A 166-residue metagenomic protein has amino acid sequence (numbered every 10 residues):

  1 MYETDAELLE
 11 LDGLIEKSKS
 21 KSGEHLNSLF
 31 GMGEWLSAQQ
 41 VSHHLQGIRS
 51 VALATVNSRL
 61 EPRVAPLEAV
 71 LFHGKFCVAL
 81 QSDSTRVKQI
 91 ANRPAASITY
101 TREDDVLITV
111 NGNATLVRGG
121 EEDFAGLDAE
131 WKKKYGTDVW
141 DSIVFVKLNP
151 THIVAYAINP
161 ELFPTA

Functional and structural regions predicted by a protein language model:
M1-G33, V106-A166: Charged, gly/pro-rich active-site loop segments
K21, G47-I48, R93, T151: Structured helix-beta-strand junction loops
G23-S50: Short, basic/aromatic recognition patches
V41, D83-Q89, D123-L127: Amphipathic alpha-helical interface surfaces
I48-S82, K88, A96-Y100, T109-V110: Short beta-strand segments
V70, A91, K147-N149: Well-ordered beta-strand positions
F72-H73, T85-K88, V117-R118, F163-T165: A short local loop/turn or secondary-structure capping micro-motif enriched for an aromatic residue
R102-D104: Short, charged beta-turn/beta-strand-edge "cap" motif at the junction between a beta-strand and an adjacent loop
